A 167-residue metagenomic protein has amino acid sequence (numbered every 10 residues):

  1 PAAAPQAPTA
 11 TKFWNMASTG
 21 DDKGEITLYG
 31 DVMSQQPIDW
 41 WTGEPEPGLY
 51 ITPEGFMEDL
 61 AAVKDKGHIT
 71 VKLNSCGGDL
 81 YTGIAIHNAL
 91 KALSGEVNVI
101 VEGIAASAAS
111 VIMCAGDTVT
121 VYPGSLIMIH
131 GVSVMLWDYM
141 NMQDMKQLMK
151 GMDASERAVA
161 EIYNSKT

Functional and structural regions predicted by a protein language model:
P1-A108, A115, V119-T167: N-terminal organellar transit peptides
